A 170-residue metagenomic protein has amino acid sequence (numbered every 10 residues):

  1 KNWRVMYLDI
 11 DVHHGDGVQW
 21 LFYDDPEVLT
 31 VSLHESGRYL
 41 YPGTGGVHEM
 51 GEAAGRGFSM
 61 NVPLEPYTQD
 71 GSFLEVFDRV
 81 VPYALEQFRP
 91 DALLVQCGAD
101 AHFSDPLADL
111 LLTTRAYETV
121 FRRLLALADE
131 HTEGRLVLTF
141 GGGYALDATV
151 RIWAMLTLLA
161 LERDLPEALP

Functional and structural regions predicted by a protein language model:
K1-P170: A general "terminal functional-core" signal
